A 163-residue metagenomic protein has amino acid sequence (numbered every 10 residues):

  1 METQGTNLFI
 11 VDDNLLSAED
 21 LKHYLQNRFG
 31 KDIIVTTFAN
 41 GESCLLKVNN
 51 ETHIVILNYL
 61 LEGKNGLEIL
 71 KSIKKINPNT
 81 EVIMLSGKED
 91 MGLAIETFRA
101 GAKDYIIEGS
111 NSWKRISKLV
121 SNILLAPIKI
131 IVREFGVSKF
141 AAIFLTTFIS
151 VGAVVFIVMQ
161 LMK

Functional and structural regions predicted by a protein language model:
G5-L25, I54-V55: Conserved acidic segment of CheY-like receiver
Y24, R115-P127: Receiver (REC) domain switch/output surface
T37-I54: Acidic, metal-coordinating helix/loop segments flanking the phosphotransfer/catalytic sites of two-component signaling
N40, N65-E68, E89: Acidic catalytic/metal-coordinating carboxylates
N58-Y59, S86: Active-site residues of response regulator receiver
N65-N79: Short amphipathic alpha-helix used as the core "switch/output" element in two-component signaling
I131-K163: C-terminal single-pass membrane-anchor helix
